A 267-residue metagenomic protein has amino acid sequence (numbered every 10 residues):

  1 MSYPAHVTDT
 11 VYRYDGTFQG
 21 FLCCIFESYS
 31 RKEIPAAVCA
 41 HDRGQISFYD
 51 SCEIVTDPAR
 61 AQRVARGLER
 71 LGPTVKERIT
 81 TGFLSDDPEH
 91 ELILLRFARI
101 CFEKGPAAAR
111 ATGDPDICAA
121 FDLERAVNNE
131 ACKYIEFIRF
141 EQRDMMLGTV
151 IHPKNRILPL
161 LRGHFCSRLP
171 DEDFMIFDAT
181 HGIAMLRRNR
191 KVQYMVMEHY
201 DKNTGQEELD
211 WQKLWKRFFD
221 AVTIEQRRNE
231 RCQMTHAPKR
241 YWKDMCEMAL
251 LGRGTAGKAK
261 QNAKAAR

Functional and structural regions predicted by a protein language model:
M1-V7, N262-R267: Short, low-complexity, intrinsically disordered N-terminal peptides in bacterial proteins
S2-A59: N-terminal ordered "arm"
G20-R31, L95-E103, G163-S167, K213-D220: Short, hydrophobic/amphipathic alpha-helical patches that form generic packing surfaces within helical domains
C39-C132: Charged, alpha-helical interface segments at or near domain boundaries
E53-R60, K191-T204: Acidic, Ser/Thr-rich peripheral helices and adjacent loops at domain boundaries
R78-G82, A179, R228-M234: Short coil/turn segments at secondary-structure boundaries
P106-H199: Internal, well-folded beta-alpha domain core
D173, A184-K191, N203-R267: Long, compositionally biased intrinsically disordered terminal regions
